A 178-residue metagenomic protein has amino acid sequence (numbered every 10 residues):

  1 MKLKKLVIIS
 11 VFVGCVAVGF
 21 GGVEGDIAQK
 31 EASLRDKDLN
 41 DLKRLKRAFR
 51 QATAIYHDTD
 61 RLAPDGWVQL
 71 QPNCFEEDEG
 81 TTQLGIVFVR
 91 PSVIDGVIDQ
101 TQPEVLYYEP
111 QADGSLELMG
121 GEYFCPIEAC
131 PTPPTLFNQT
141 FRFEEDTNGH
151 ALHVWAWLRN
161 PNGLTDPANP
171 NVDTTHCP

Functional and structural regions predicted by a protein language model:
M1-K5: Positively charged n-region of N-terminal signal peptides that target proteins for export
V7-I8, D26: Generic short N-terminal amphipathic or hydrophobic helices
I9-A17: Bacterial N-terminal signal peptides
G19-G21, G25: Boundary at the C-terminal end of the N-terminal hydrophobic targeting segment
D26-P178: Primary mode marks residue(s) on the alpha4-beta5-alpha5 output face of response regulator receiver
